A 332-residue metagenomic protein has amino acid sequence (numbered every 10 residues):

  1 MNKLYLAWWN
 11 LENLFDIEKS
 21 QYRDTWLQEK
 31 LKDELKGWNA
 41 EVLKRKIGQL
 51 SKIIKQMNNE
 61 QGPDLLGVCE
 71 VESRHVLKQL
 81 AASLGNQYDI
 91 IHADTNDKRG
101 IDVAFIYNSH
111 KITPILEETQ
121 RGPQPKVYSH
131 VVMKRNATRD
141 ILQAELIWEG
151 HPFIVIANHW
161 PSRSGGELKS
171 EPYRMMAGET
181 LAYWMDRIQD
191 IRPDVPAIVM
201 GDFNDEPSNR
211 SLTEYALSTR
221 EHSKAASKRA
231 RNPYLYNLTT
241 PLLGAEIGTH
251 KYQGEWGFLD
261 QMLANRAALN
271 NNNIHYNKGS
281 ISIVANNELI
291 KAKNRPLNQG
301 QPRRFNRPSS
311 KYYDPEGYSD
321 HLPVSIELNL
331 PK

Functional and structural regions predicted by a protein language model:
M1-I101, K291-P302, K311-Y312, N329-K332: N-terminal, active-site-proximal structural segment of metallo-dependent hydrolase catalytic domains
M1-L6, F15-E18, H110-T113, N136-S164 (+1 more regions): Beta-strand-turn-beta hairpins that frame and shape the catalytic cleft of phosphate-ester-processing enzymes
M1-N2, N59-E60, L84-G85, D97-R99 (+6 more regions): Extracellular/periplasmic catalytic domains that process cell-envelope and extracellular macromolecules
W9-L11, W38, L43-K46, L50-L77 (+6 more regions): Active-site beta-strand/loop signature of hydrolases that rely on acidic residues for catalysis
S20-Y22, Q28, E149-I156, W160-E179 (+2 more regions): Metal-dependent phosphoester/phosphodiester hydrolase catalytic core
L65-P152: Structured beta-strand-rich core segments of catalytic domains in phosphoester-bond hydrolases
H75-V76, R99, S164-E167, P207-R210 (+1 more regions): Extracytoplasmic/secreted cell-surface and envelope-processing proteins
I188-V195, D205-K332: Metal-dependent phosphoester-hydrolase catalytic domains
